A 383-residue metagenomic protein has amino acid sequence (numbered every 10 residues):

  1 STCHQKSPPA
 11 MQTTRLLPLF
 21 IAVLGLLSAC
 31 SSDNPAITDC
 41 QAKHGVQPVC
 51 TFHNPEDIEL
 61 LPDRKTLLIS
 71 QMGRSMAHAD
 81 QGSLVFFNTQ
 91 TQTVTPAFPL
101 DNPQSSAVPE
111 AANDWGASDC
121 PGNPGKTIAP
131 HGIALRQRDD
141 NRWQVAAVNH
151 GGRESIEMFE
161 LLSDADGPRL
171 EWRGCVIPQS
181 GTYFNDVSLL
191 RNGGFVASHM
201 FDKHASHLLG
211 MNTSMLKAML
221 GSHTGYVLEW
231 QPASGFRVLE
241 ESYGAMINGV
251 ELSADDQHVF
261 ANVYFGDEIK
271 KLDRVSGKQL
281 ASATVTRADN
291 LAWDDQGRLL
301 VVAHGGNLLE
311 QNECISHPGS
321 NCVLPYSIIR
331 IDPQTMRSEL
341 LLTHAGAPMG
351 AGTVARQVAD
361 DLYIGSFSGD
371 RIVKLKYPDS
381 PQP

Functional and structural regions predicted by a protein language model:
L26-A29: C-terminal motif of bacterial Sec signal peptides marking the signal peptidase cleavage site
D33-N54, W115-G116, L170, S338-H344: A short helix->beta-strand "capping" segment at the edge of beta-propeller domains
F52-P62, S75, A79-Q81, P103-Q137 (+6 more regions): Beta-rich, blade/repeat-based domains predominating in secreted/periplasmic proteins but also intracellular
L68-S105: Beta-propeller domains
I69-G82, A147-V148, A197-G221, V302-V323: Short, conserved, GDST-rich strand-edge loop motifs in beta-rich repeat architectures
N88-Q92, L161-A165, W230-S234, D273-G277 (+2 more regions): Short loop/turn segments that connect beta-strands within beta-propeller blades
V285-L340: Loop/turn-rich, solvent-exposed surfaces of beta-rich toroidal or solenoidal domains
G352-P383: Blade-level signature of beta-propeller repeat domains, shared across WD40, Kelch, NHL, RCC1 and BNR/Asp-box propellers
